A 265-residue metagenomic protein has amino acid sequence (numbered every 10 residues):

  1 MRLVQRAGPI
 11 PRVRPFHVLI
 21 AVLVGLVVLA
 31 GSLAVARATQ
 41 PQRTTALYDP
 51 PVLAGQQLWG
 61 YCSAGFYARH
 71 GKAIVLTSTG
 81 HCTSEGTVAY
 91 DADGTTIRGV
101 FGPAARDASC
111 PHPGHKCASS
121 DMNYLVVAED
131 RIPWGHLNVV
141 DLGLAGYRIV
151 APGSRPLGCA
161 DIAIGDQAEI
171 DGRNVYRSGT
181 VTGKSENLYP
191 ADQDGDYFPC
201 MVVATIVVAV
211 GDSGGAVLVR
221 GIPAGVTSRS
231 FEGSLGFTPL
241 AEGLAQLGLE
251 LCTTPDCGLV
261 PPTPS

Functional and structural regions predicted by a protein language model:
R2-V24: N-terminal export and membrane-targeting signals
V22, L29-Y48: C-terminal region of N-terminal signal peptides and the immediate post-cleavage residues of exported proteins
L47-Y189, L218-R220, A224, S228: Serine endopeptidase catalytic core focused on the charge-relay Asp
V88, K116-C117, I206, C257-G258 (+1 more regions): Secreted/processed peptides and extracellular or luminal domains of membrane proteins
M122, S178, G214, A241-L244: Extracytoplasmic/secreted envelope proteins and their assembly/folding machinery, especially bacterial periplasmic
K184-A204: Helical hairpin unit composed of two closely spaced alpha helices linked by a short loop
A209-S213: Short, small/polar residue-rich loop motifs at catalytic or cofactor-binding pockets
L218-S265: C-terminal subregion of chymotrypsin/trypsin-like serine protease catalytic domains
